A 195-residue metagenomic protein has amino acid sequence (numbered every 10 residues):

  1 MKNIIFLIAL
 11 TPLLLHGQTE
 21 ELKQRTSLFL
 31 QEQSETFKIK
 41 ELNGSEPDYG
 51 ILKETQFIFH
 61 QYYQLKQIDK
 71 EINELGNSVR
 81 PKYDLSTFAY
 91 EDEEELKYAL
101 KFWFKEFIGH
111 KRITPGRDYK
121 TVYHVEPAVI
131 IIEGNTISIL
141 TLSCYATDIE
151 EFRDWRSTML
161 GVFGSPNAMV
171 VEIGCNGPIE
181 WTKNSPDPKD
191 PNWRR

Functional and structural regions predicted by a protein language model:
N3-H16: Sec-dependent N-terminal signal peptides
L15-D84, A89-R195: Soluble, non-membrane globular domain cores that form compact, hydrophobic packing and curved binding surfaces
